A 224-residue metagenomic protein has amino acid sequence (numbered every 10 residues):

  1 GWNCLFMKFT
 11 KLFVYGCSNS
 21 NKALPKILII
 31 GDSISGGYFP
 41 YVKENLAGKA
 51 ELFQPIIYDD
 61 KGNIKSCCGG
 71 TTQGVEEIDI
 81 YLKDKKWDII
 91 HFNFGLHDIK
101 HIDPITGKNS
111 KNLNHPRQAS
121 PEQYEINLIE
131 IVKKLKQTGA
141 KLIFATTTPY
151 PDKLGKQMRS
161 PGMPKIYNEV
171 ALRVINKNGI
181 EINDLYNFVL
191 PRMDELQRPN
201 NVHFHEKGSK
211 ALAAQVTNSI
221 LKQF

Functional and structural regions predicted by a protein language model:
F13-I126, H203: Conserved SGNH/GDSL esterase-like catalytic core that processes O-acyl groups on lipids and polysaccharides
L46, L135, V174-I175: A generic structural signal for well-ordered alpha-helical segments
E51-F53, K141, G179-E181: Conserved beta-strand segments of alpha/beta enzyme cores
I78, L128-V132, N168, L172: Generic structural signal for well-ordered alpha-helices, preferentially at hydrophobic/aromatic core positions
N93-H97, D103, I129-P164: Active-site segments of SGNH/GDSL-like serine hydrolases that catalyze O-acetyl group transfer/hydrolysis on lipids
T147-F224: Catalytic His-Asp segment of secreted/periplasmic serine-dependent ester chemistry enzymes
